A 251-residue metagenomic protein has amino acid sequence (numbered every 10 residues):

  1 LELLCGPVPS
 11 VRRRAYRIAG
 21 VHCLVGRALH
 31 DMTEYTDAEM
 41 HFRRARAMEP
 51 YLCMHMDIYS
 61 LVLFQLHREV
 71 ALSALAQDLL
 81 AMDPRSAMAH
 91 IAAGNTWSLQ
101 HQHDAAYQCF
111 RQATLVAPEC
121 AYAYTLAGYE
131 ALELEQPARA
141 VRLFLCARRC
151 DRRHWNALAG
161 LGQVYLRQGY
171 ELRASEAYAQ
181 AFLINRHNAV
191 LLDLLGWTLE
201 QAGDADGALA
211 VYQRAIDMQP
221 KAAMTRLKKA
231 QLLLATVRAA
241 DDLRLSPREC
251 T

Functional and structural regions predicted by a protein language model:
L1-Q108, Q112: Alpha-solenoid helical-repeat scaffolds
E2, M32-H41, L66-D78, L99-Q112 (+4 more regions): Structural signature of tandem alpha-helical TPR/SEL1-like repeats, specifically the intra-repeat loop/turn
A19-G20, L52-M54, A87-M88, A121-Y122 (+3 more regions): Helix-start (N-cap) detector for alpha-helical repeat units in TPR-like alpha-solenoids, especially tetratricopeptide
A76, M82, S86-A87, T96-S98 (+7 more regions): Eukaryotic, compositionally biased intrinsically disordered regions
R148-V237: Eukaryotic tandem repeat interaction scaffolds
